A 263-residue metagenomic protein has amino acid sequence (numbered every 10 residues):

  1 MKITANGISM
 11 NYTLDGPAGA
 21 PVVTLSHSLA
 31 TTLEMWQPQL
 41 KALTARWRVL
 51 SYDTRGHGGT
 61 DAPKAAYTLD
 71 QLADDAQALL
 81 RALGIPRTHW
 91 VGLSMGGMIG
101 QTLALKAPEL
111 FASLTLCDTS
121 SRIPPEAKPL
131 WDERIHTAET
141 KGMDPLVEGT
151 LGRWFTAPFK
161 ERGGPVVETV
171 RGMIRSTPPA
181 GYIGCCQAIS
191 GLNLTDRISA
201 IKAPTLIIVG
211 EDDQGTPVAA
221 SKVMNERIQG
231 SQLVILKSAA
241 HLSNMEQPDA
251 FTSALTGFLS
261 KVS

Functional and structural regions predicted by a protein language model:
I8-A62: Conserved HGGG/HGGXW glycine-rich cap/lid loop of the alpha/beta-hydrolase fold
M10, R122-L130, K141-S199: Conserved alpha/beta-hydrolase catalytic His-Asp/Glu region
Q71-T88: Conserved acidic catalytic loop of the alpha/beta-hydrolase fold
G92, G96, G100: Gly/Ala-rich beta-loop-alpha elbow adjacent to hydrolase catalytic centers
Q101-K106, L110-K141, P145: Flexible "cap/lid" loop of the alpha/beta hydrolase fold
I201, I207-V209: Short beta-strand/loop motif that positions the catalytic acidic residue of the alpha/beta-hydrolase fold
D212-T216: Acidic catalytic loop of the alpha/beta-hydrolase fold
S231-S263: Catalytic active-site module of serine/aspartate enzymes centered on a nucleophile-bearing elbow/loop
